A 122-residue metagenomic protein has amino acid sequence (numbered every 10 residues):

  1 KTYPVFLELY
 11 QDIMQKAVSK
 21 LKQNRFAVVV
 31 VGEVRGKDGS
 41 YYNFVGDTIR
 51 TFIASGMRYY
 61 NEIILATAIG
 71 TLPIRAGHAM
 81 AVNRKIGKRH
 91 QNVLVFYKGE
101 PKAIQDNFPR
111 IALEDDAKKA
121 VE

Functional and structural regions predicted by a protein language model:
K1-E122: Class I S-adenosyl-L-methionine-dependent methyltransferase catalytic core
